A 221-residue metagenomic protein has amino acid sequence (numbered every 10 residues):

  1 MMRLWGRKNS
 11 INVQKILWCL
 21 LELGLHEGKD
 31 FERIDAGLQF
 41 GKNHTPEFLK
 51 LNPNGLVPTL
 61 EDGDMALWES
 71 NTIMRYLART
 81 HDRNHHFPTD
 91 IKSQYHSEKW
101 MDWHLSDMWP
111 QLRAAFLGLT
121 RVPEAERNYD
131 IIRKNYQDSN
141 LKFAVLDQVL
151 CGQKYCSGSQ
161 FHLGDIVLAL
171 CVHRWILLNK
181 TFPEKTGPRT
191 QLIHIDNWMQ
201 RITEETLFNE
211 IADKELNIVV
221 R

Functional and structural regions predicted by a protein language model:
M1-R133: GST-like domain detector, emphasizing the conserved glutathione-binding G-site in the N-terminal thioredoxin-like
G24, G55, Q153-K154, T206: Structural motif
K50, E204, D213: Phosphate-coordinating loops and pocket residues in cytosolic domains that bind phosphorylated ligands
A78, C171-V172, A212: Active-site-flanking alpha-helical
K92, H96, W100-E204: GST-like fold's C-terminal all-alpha helical module
F208-R221: C-terminal helix/juxtamembrane-tail motif
